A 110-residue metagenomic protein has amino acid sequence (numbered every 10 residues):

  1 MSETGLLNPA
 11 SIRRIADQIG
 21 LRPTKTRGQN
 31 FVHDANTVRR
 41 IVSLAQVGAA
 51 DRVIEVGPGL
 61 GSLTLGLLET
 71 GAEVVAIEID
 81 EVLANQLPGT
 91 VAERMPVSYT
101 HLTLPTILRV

Functional and structural regions predicted by a protein language model:
M1-L102: Catalytic cores of RNA-modifying enzymes
H101-V110: Single conserved hydrophobic/aromatic residue that forms the stacking wall/gate of nucleotide- or nucleobase-binding
